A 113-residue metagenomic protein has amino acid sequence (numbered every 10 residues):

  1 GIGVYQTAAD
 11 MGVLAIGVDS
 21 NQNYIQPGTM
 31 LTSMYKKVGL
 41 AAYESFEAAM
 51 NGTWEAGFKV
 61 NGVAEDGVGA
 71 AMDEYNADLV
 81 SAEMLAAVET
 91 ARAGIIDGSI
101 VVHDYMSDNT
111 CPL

Functional and structural regions predicted by a protein language model:
G1-L113: A residue-level marker of the well-folded mature domains of exported/periplasmic proteins
